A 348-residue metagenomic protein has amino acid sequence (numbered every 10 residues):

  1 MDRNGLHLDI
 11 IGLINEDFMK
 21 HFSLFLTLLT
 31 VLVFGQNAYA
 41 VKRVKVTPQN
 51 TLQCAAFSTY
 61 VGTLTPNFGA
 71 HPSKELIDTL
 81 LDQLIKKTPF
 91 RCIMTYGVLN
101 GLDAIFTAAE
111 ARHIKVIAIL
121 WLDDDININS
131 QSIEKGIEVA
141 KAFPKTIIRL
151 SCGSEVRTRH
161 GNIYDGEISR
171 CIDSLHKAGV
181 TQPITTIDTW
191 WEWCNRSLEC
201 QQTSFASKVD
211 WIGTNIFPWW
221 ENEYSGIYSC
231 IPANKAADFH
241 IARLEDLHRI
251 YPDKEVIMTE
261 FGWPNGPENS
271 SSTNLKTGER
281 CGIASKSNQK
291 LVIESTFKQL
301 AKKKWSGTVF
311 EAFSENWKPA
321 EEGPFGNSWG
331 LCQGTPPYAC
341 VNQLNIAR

Functional and structural regions predicted by a protein language model:
V41-Q83, P89-R91: Boundary/entry segment of secreted carbohydrate-active catalytic domains
V44-N50, L81-K87, L102-V116, K135-T146 (+2 more regions): Acidic (Asp/Glu)-rich catalytic clusters
T65-G69, T273, G278-N288, S295 (+1 more regions): Aromatic-rich peripheral "rim/lid" segments of glycoside hydrolase catalytic domains that contact and position glycan
N67-H71, V98, D103-W193: Substrate-binding cleft of extracellular glycoside hydrolase catalytic domains
I93, L150, I212, M258-E260 (+1 more regions): Conserved, mostly hydrophobic/aromatic
A118, I148, S154, D188-D238 (+1 more regions): Aromatic- and acid-rich polysaccharide-binding/catalytic face of secreted or lumenal carbohydrate-active enzymes
H176-R196, K254-G262, S306-W317: Aromatic-lined carbohydrate-recognition surfaces of secreted/lumenal glycan-active proteins
I216-S225, P252-S287, F313-K318: Active-site clefts of carbohydrate-active enzymes
